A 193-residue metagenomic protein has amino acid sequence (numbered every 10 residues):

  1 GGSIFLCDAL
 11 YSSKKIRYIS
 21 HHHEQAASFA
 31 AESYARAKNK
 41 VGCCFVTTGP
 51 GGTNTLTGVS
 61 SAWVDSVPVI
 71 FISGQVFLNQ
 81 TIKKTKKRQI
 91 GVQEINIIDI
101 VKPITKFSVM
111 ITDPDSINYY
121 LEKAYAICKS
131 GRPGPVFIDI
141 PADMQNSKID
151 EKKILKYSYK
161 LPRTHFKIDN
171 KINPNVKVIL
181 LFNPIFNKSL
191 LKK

Functional and structural regions predicted by a protein language model:
G1-K193: N-terminal alpha/beta PP-like core and its mobile active-site loop of ThDP/TPP-dependent enzymes
